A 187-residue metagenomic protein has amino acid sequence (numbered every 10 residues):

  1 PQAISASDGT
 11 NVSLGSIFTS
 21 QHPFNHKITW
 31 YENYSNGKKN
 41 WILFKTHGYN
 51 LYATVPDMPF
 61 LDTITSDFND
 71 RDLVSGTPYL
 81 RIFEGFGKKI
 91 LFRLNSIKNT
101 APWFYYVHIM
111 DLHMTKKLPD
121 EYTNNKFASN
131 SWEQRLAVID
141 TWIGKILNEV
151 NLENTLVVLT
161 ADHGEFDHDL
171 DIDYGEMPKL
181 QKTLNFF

Functional and structural regions predicted by a protein language model:
P1-F187: Catalytic domains that recognize anionic headgroups
